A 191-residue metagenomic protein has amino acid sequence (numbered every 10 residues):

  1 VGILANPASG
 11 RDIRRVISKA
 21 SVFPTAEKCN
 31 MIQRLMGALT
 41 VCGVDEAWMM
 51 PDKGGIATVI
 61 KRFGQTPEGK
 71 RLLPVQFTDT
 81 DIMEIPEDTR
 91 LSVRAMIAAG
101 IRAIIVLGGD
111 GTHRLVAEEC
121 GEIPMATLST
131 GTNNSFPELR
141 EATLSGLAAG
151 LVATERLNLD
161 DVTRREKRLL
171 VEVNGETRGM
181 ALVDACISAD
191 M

Functional and structural regions predicted by a protein language model:
V1-A103, E118: ATP/NTP phosphate-donor binding region
G2-A5, M50, V106-G108, T127-S129 (+1 more regions): Short beta-strand segments
P7, A38-C42, A99, I123 (+3 more regions): Change "in soluble alpha/beta enzymes" to "in soluble alpha/beta proteins
A20-P24, T66-G69, M125, L144-L147 (+1 more regions): Short, low-complexity, polar/charged sequence segments that are solvent-exposed and flexible
V44, A99-R102, C120-I123, E166 (+2 more regions): Short coil/turn connectors at secondary-structure junctions
A103-L107, L115-A142: Short, acidic/small-residue loops that bind anionic groups at enzyme active sites
G131-M191: Catalytic core of DAGKc-family lipid kinases
